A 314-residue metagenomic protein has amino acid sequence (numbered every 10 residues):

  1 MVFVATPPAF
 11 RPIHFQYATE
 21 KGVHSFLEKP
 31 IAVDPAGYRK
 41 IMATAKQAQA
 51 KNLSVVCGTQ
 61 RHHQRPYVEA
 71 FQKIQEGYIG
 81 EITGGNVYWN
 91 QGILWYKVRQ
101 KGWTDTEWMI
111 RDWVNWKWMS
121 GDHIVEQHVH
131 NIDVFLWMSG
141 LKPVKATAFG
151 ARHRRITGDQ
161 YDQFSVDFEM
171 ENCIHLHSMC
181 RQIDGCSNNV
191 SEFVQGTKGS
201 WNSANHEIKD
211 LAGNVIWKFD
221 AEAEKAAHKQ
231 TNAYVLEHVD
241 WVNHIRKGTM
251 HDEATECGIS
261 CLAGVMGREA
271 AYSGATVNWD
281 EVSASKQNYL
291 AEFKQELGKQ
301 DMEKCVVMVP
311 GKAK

Functional and structural regions predicted by a protein language model:
M1-F3: N-terminal Rossmann-like NAD(P) cofactor-binding module of classical short-chain dehydrogenase/reductase
P7, P12-H63, G77: Beta-strand-loop-alpha-helix segment that lines the small-molecule cofactor/substrate pocket of alpha/beta enzymes
I13-Y17, G37-Y38, Y67-V68, W95-Q100 (+1 more regions): Short, solvent-exposed loop/turn and secondary-structure capping segments
K51-C57, R61-G158, V166, C186 (+3 more regions): Predominantly a Rossmann-like dinucleotide-binding segment in NAD(P)-dependent oxidoreductases
E126, H130-P143, T147, Q163 (+2 more regions): C-terminal helical cap and adjacent loop that interface with cofactors, partners, or active-site loops
F168-N172, D210: Short acidic, glycine-rich loop/turn motifs
E171-H175, K198: Glycine-centered tight beta-turn/hairpin loop motif at sheet-sheet or coil-to-beta transitions
L176-S178, D184: Phosphate/diphosphate-binding loops
